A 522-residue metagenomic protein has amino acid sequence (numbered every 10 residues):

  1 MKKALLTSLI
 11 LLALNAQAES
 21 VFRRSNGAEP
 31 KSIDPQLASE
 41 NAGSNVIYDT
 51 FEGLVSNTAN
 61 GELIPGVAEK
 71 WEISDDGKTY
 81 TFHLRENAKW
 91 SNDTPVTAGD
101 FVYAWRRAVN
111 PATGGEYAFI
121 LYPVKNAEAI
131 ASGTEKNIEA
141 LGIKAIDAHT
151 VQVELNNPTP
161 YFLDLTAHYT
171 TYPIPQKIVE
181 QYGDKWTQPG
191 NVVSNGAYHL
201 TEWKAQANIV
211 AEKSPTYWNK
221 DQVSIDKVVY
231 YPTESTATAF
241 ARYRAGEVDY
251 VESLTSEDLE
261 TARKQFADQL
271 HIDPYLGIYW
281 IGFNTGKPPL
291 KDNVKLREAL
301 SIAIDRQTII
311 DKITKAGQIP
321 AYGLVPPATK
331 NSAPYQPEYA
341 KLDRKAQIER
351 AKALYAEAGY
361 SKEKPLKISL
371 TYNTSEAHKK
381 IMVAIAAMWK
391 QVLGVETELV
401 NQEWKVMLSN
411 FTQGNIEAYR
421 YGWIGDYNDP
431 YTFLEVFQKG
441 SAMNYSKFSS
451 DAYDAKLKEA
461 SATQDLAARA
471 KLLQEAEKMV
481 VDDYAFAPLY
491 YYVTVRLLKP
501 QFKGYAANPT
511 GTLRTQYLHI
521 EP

Functional and structural regions predicted by a protein language model:
S25-D75, N191-S194: N-terminal lobe/hinge region of extracytoplasmic solute-binding protein
H83, V102, V109, T113-K177: Surface-exposed binding/hinge segments that line and control ligand-binding clefts or catalytic entry sites
T97-A104, A148-E154, P158, G196-A197 (+4 more regions): Alpha-helical secondary-structure segments
K136, A140, A148-H149, N157-V223 (+4 more regions): Gly/Pro-rich hinge or "lid" segments in bacterial periplasmic/extracellular proteins
W186, P215-T261: Ligand-site clamp/hinge motif
I310, R344-K345, V395-T412, T432-P500 (+1 more regions): Extracytoplasmic/peripheral linker and loop segments enriched in polar/acidic and small residues with frequent Thr/Pro
P320-E357, S375-K379: Structural transition elements
R496-P522: Long beta-strand-rich cores associated with HINT superfamily self-processing modules
